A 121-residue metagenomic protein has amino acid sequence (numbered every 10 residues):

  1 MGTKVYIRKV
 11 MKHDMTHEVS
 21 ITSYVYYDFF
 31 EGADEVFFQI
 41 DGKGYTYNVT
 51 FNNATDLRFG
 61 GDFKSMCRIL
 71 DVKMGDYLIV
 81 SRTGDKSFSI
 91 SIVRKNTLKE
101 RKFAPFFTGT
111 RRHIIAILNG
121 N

Functional and structural regions predicted by a protein language model:
M1-N121: Acidic, low-complexity intrinsically disordered regions
